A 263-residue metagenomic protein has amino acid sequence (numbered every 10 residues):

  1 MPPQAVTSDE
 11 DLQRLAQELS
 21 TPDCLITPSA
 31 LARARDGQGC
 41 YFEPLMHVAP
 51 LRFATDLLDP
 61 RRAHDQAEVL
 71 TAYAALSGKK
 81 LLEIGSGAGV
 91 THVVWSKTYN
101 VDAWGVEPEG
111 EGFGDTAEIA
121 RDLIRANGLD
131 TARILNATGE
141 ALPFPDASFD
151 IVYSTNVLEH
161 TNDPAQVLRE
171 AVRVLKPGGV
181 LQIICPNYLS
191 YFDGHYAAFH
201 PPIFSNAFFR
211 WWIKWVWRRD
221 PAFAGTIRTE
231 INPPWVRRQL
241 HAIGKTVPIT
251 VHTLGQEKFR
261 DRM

Functional and structural regions predicted by a protein language model:
P44, L123, A165-E170, V180-M263: S-adenosyl-L-methionine-dependent methyltransferase catalytic module, highlighting the catalytic core
M46-A63: Class I SAM-dependent methyltransferase Rossmann-like catalytic core, especially the SAM/SAH-binding loop
D59-G78: Conserved alpha-helix/loop element of class I SAM-dependent methyltransferases that forms part of the SAM/SAH-binding
G78-G87: Conserved class I S-adenosyl-L-methionine
V90-A141: Class I SAM-dependent methyltransferase SAM/SAH-binding core
E140-I151: A short acidic, Gly/Pro-enriched loop at the edge of an enzyme's catalytic core that lines a small-molecule cofactor
S154-V157: A short beta-strand submotif of the Rossmann-like class I SAM-dependent methyltransferase core that lines
T161-N162, L175-P177: Helix-to-beta-strand junctions that scaffold the AdoMet/dcAdoMet cofactor pocket in Class I SAM-dependent enzymes
